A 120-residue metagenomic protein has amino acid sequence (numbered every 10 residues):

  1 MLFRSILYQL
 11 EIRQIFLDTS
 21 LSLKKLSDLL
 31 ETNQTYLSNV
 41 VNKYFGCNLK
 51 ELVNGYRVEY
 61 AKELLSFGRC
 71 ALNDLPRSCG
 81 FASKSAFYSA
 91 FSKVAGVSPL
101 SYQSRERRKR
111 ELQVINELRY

Functional and structural regions predicted by a protein language model:
L7-L21, V41, F45, K62-C70 (+2 more regions): Basic, amphipathic alpha-helical hairpins
I12, D18-S27, E31-N39, E51-N54: C-terminal structural cap/anchor segments
K24, T35, A71-D74, K84-S85 (+1 more regions): Residues within helix-turn-helix
D28, N39, K43, R77-S78 (+1 more regions): Alpha-helical residues within the helix-turn-helix
T32, F81-A82: The short coil/loop that forms the "turn" connecting the two helices of the helix-turn-helix
L37, A86-F87, F91: Short hydrophobic/aromatic patch on the recognition helix
K43-C79, R105-Y120: Terminal helix-turn-helix DNA-binding modules in bacterial transcription factors
